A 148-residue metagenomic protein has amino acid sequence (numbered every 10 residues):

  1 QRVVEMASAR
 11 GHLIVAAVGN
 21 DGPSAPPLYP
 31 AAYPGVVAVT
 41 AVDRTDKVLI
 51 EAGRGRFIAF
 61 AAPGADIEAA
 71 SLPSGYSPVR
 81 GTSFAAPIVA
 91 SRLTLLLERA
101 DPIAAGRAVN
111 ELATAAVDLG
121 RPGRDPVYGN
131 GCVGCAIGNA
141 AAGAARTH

Functional and structural regions predicted by a protein language model:
Q1-V3, P26-Y29: A short acidic, amphipathic alpha-helical/loop segment
V4-S8: A generic structural signal for well-ordered alpha-helical segments
A9-H12, L28-E98, P102: Extracellular S/T/G-rich loop segment that most often corresponds to the catalytic His/Ser-adjacent loop
V15-V18: Short beta-strand elements of ligand-binding domains
N20, T82, N130-C132: Gly/Ser/Thr-rich helix-start
D21-A25: Active-site environment of divalent metal-dependent phosphoester hydrolases
V36-A38, I50, E98-H148: C-terminal subdomain of the subtilisin-like protease fold in secreted/lumenal serine endopeptidases
